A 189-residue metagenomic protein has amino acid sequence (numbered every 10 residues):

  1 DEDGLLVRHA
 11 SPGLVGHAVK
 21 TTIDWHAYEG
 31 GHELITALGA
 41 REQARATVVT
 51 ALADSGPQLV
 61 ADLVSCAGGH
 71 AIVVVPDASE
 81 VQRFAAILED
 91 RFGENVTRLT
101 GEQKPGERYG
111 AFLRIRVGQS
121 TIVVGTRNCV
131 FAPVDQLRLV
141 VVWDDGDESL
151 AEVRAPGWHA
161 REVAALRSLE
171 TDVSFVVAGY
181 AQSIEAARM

Functional and structural regions predicted by a protein language model:
D1-M189: Accessory, non-ATPase domains that flank or precede helicase/AAA+ motor cores in DNA-metabolism machines
